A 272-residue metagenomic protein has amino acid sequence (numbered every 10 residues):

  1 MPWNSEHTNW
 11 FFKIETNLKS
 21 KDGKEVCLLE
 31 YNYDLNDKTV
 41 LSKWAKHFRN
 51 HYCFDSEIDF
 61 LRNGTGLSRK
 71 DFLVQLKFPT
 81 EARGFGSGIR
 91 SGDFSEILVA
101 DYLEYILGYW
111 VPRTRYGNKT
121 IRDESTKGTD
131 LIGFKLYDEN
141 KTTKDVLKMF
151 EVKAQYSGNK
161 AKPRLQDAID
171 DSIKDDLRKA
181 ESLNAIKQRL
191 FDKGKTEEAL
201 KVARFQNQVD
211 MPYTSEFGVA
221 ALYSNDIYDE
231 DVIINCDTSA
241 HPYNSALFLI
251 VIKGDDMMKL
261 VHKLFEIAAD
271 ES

Functional and structural regions predicted by a protein language model:
M1-K70, K77, F265-S272: Nuclease-adjacent, charged terminal/linker segments that flank catalytic cores
L73-L76, A82, D123-G133: Charged, often glycine-rich, active-site loop that binds/positions anionic groups
F78-A100, T120-R122: A short, highly charged nucleic-acid-interacting micro-segment common to nuclease and nuclease-linked defense proteins
L103, L131-G133, K148-A154: Conserved catalytic cores of phosphodiester-cleaving nucleases, focusing on short active-site segments
I106-E124: A short acidic/basic microdomain associated with nuclease active sites
Y137-D145: Short, solvent-exposed loop/turn segments that connect beta-strands within catalytic domains and beta-strand-rich
G158-Y228: Acidic, metal/cofactor-coordinating or nucleic-acid-engaging core segments within structured domains
K201-S272: Charged, structured surface patches that assemble and position nucleic-acid processing machinery
